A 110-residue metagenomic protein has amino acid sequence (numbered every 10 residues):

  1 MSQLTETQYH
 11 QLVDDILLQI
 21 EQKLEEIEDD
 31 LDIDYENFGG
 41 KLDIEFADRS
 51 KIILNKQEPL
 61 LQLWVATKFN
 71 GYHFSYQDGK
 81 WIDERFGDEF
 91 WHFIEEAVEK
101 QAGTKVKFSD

Functional and structural regions predicted by a protein language model:
S2-D110: N-terminal intrinsically disordered, cationic/polar leader segments that include organellar targeting peptides
